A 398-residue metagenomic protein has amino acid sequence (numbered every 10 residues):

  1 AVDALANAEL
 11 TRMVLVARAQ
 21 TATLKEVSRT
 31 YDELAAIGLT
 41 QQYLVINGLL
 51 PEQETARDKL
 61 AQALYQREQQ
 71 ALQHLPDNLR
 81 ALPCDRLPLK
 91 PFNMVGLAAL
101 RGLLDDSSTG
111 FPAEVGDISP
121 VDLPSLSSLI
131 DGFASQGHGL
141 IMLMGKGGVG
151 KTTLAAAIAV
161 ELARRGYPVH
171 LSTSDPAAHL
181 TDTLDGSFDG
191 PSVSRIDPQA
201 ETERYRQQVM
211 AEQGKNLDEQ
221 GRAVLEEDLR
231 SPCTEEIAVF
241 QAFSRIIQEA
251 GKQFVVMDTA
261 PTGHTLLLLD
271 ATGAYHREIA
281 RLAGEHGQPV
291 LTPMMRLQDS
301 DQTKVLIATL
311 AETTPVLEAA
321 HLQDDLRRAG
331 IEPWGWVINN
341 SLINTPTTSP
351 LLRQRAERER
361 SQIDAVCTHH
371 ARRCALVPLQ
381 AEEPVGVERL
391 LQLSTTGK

Functional and structural regions predicted by a protein language model:
A1-R29, K215-T314, E318-H321: Phosphate/Mg2+-binding loops and adjacent switch elements in nucleotide/diphosphate-handling enzyme cores
V2-I141, Q298-Q302, L310-K398: C-terminal lobe/tail of nucleotide-utilizing enzymes
M13-R18, L44-V45, I141-G145, T153 (+8 more regions): Short, structured motif recognition centered on aromatic/hydrophobic residues
E26-S28, A56-R57, A98-A99, T153-A156 (+5 more regions): Short acidic, glycine/serine/threonine-rich loops at helix termini
L50, P176-A178, P261, L342: Short, glycine/acidic-enriched loop or turn micro-motifs at the edges of active sites
E54, Q199-Y205, I279-L282, G287: Long, charge-dense
M142-E201, L268-G273: Walker A/P-loop NTP-binding active-site region of P-loop NTPases, recognizing the glycine-rich GxxxxGKT/S
A178-R230: P-loop NTPase motor core
